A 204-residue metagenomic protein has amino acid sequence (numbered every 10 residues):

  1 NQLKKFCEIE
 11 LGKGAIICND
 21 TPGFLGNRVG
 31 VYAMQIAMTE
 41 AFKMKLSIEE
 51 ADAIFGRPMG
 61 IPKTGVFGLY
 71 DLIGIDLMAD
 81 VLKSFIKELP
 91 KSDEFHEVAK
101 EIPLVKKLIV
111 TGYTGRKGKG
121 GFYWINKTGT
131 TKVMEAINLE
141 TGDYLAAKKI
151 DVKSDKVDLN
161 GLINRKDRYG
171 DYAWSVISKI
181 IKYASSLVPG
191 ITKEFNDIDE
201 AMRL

Functional and structural regions predicted by a protein language model:
N1-L204: N-terminal glycine-rich phosphate-binding loop for ADP-containing cofactors
